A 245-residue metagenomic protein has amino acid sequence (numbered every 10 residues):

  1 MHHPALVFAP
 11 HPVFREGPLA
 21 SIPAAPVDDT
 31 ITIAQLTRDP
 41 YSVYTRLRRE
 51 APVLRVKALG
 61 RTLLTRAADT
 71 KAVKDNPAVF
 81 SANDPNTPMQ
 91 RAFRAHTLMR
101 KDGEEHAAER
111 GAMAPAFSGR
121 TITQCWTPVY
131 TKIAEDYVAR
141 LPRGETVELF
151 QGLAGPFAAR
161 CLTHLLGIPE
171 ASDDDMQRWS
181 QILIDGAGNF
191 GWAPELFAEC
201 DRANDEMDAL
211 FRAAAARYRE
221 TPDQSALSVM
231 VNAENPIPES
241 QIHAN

Functional and structural regions predicted by a protein language model:
H2-F150, A159-Q177, Q181-R202: Active-site substrate-recognition loop segments, prototypically the cytochrome P450 B′-helix/B-C loop
R143, V147, N235-S240: Juxtamembrane/transmembrane-helix boundary motifs in multi-pass membrane proteins
Q151-F157, D205, P238: Short acidic alpha-helix initiation/capping motifs at coil-to-helix transition points, especially at protein N-termini
S180-E239: Cytochrome P450 catalytic core segment centered on helix I
I242-N245: Cytochrome P450 catalytic-core helices
